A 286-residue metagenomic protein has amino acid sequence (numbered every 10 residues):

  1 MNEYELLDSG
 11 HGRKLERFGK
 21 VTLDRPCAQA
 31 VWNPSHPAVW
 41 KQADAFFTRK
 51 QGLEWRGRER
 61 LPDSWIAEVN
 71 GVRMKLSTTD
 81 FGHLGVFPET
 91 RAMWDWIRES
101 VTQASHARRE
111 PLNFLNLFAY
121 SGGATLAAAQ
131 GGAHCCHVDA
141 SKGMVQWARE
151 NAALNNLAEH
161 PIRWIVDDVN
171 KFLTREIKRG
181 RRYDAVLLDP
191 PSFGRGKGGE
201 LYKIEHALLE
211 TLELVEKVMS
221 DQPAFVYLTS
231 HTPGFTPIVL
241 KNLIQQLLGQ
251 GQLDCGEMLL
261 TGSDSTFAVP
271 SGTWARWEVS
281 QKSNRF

Functional and structural regions predicted by a protein language model:
N2-G19, L23-P88, D95: Non-catalytic substrate-recognition/targeting regions of SAM-dependent transferases
P88-R108: Conserved alpha-helix/loop element of class I SAM-dependent methyltransferases that forms part of the SAM/SAH-binding
E110-Y120: Conserved class I S-adenosyl-L-methionine
A119, D139-G143, A207: Short beta->alpha hinge that forms the Motif I/post-I loop of the SAM-binding pocket
S121-C135: Conserved SAM-binding loop of SAM-dependent methyltransferases across substrates and taxa, primarily the Class I
S141-L187: S-adenosyl-L-methionine
V169-G249: S-adenosylmethionine
P223-F286: C-terminal catalytic and target-recognition region of SAM-dependent MTase-like enzymes, primarily methyltransferases
